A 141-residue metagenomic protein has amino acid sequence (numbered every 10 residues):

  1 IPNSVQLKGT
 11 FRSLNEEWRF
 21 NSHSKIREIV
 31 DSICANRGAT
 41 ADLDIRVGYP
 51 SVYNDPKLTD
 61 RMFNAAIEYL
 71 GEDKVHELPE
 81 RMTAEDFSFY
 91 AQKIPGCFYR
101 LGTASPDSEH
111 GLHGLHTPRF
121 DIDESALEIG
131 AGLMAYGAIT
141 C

Functional and structural regions predicted by a protein language model:
I1-C141: Metal-dependent amide/peptide-bond hydrolase catalytic core, centered on the "pita-bread" metallohydrolase fold
